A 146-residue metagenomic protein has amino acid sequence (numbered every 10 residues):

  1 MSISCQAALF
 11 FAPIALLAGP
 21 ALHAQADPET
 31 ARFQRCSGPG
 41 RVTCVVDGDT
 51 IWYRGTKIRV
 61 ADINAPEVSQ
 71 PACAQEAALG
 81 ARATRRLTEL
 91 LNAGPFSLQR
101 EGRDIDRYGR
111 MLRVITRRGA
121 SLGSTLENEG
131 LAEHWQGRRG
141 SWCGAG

Functional and structural regions predicted by a protein language model:
S2-G146: Small beta-barrel nucleic-acid-binding modules, primarily SNase/OB-fold domains and secondarily Tudor-like barrels
